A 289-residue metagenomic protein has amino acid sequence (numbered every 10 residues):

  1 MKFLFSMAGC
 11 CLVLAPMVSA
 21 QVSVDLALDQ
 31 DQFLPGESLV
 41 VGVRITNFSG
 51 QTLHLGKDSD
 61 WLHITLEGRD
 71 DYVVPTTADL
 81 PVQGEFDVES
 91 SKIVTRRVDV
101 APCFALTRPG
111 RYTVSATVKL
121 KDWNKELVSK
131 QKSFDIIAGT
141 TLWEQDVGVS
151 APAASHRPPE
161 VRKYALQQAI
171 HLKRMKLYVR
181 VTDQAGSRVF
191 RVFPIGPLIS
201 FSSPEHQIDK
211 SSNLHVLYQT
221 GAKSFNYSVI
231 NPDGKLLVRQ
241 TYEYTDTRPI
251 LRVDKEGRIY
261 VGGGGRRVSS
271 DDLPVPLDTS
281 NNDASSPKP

Functional and structural regions predicted by a protein language model:
M1-F5: Positively charged n-region of N-terminal signal peptides that target proteins for export
S6-P16: Bacterial N-terminal signal peptides
Q21-V24, Q32-L34, S38-A101, R111-T117 (+3 more regions): Contiguous segments within soluble domain cores/interaction surfaces
L53, D71, R96-V98, K132-F134 (+3 more regions): Generic detection of short hydrophobic beta-strand segments and adjacent strand-loop junctions
C103-A138: Terminal connector regions
Q131-E160: Low-complexity, Pro/Ser/Thr- and charge-rich linker/hinge segments at domain boundaries
W143, K176-P197, S224-Y244, R267-P289: Surface-exposed loop/turn elements that mediate protein-protein interactions on large endomembrane-trafficking
S150-V181, E205-K223, Y227, R248-D271 (+1 more regions): Short beta-strand elements that form the blades of beta-propeller/WD-repeat-like and other beta-sheet-rich scaffold
